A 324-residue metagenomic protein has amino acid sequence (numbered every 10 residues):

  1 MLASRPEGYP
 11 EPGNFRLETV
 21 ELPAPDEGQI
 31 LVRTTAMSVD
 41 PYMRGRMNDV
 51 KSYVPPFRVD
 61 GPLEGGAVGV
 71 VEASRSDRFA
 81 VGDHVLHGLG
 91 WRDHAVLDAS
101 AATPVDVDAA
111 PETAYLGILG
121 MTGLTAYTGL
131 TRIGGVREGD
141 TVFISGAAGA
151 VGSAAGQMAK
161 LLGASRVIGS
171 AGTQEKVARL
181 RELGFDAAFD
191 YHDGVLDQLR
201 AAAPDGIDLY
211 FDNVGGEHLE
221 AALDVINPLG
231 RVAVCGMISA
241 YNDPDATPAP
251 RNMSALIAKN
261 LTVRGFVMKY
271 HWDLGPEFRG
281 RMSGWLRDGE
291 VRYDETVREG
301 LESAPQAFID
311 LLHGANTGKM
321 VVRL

Functional and structural regions predicted by a protein language model:
E21-V39, N48-W91: Glycine-rich beta-strand-centered segment in the early N-terminal region that forms part of a ligand/cofactor-binding
G65-V70, R78-G146: NAD(P)H dinucleotide-binding glycine-rich loop of Rossmann-like/cofactor-binding domains, especially the beta1-alpha1
S74-R78, G169-R179, H192-V195, G216-E217 (+1 more regions): Short glycine/proline-centered loop/turn elements that form peptide/ligand docking sites
L86, F143, F189, Y210-F211: N-terminal Rossmann-like NAD(P) cofactor-binding module of classical short-chain dehydrogenase/reductase
L116-D193: Mid-domain Rossmann-like dinucleotide-binding core that forms the NAD(H)/NADP(H) cofactor-binding site
L180, E217-V291: Glycine-rich phosphate-binding loop and adjacent beta-alpha segment of Rossmann(oid) nucleotide-cofactor-binding
V195-D205: Short amphipathic alpha-helix with an adjacent loop that forms part of the alpha/beta core around
K269-L324: C-terminal hydrophobic helical "lid"/dimerization subdomain of Rossmann-like NAD(P)H-dependent oxidoreductases
